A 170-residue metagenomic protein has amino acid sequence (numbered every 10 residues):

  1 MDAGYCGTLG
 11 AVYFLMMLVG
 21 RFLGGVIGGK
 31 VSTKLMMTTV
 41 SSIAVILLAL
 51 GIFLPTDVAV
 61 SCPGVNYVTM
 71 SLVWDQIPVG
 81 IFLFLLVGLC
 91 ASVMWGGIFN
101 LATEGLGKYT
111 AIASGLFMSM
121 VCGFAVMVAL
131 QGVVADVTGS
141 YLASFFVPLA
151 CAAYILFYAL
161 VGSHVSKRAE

Functional and structural regions predicted by a protein language model:
M1-Y13, V79, A111-L116, A143: Loop-to-transmembrane helix entry
T8-M17, S119-V121, C151: Transmembrane alpha-helical segments of major facilitator superfamily
M16-G20, G24, F124-V128, Y158: Discrete transmembrane alpha-helix packing/kink hotspots characteristic of Major Facilitator Superfamily-like secondary
G20-T33, A135-D136: Helix-to-loop junctions at the C-terminal end of transmembrane segments in multipass secondary transporters
S32-I98: C-terminal transmembrane helical hairpin of 12-TM major facilitator-type secondary transporters
C90-G107, G115: Intracellular juxtamembrane helix-capping segments at the cytosolic ends of symmetry-related transmembrane helices
L130-C151: A membrane-interface helix-boundary motif in multi-pass transporters
L149-E170: Multi-pass alpha-helical transporter architecture, strongest for 12-TM Major Facilitator/SLC carriers used
